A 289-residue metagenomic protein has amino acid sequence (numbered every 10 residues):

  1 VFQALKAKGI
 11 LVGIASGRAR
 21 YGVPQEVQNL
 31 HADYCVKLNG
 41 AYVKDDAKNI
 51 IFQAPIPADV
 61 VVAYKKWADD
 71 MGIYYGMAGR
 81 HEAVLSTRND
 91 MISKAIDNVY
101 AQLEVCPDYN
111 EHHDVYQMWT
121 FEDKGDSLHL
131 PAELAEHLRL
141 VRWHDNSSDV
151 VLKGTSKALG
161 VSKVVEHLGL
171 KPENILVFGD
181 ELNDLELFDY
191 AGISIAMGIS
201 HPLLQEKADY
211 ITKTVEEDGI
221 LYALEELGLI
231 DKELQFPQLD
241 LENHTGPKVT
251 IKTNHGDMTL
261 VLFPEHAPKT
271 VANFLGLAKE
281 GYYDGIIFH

Functional and structural regions predicted by a protein language model:
V1-I92: Active-site phosphate-binding/coordination module
S16, V161, K171-V215: Acidic, Mg2+-coordinating phosphoryl-transfer loop and its flanking beta/alpha structural elements, shared across
Y21-Q25, H129, G160, E186-L187 (+2 more regions): Phosphate- and divalent-cation-binding pockets in alpha/beta enzyme and binding domains that engage nucleotide-derived
L30-H31, N39, E133-H137, Y190-A191 (+1 more regions): Short, structured coil segments at secondary-structure junctions
A32-G40, A54, A95-D97, L140-R142 (+2 more regions): Short hydrophobic/aromatic-enriched beta-strand-loop microsegments
N39-Y42, H144-S148, I199-P202, E216-I220: Short, acidic/turn-prone active-site loops that include or flank metal/cofactor- and phosphate-binding residues
W67, M71-Y190: Conserved acidic, metal-coordinating active-site core of Asp-based, Mg2+-dependent phosphoryl-transfer enzymes
K232-H289: Cyclophilin-like peptidyl-prolyl cis-trans isomerases
